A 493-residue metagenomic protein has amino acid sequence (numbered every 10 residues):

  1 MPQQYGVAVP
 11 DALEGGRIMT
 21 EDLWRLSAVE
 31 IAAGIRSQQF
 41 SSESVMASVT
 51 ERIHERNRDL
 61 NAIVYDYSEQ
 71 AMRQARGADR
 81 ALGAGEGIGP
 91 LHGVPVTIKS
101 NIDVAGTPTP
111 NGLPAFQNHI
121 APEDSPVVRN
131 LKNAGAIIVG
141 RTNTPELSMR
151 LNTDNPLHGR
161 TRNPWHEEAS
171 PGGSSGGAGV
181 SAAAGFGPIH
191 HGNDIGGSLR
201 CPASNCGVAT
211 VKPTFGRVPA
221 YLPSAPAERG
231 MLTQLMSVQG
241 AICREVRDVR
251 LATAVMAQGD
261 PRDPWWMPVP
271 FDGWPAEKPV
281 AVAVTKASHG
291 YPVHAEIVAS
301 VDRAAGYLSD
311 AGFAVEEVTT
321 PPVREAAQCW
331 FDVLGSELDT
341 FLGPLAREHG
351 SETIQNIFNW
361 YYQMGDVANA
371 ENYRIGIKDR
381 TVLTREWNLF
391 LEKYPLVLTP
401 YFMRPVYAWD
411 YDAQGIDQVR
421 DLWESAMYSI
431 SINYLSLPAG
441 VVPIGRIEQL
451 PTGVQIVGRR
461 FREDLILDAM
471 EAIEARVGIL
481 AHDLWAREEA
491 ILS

Functional and structural regions predicted by a protein language model:
M1-R73, D310-G312, H482-S493: An N-terminal boundary/leader segment
Q38, G93, N133, I137 (+5 more regions): Glycine-rich, small-residue loops and helix-cap segments that act as flexible hinges at active-site edges
S42-A47, R76-D79, A295-T319, L342-E352 (+3 more regions): Acyltransferase
V49, A71, V249, V282 (+4 more regions): Residue-level signal for inorganic ion chemistry
A81-L157: Acidic/His- and Gly-rich active-site-bordering loop/insert found across diverse amide/peptide-bond hydrolases
L91-N111, A276-T285, V333-N388, V441-P451: Short helix-loop capping/hinge segments that flank enzyme active sites or metal/cofactor-binding pockets
E123-T253, N433-Y434, P438-G453: Short glycine/serine-rich loop segments
K212-R303, P322, V477-S493: A short helix-breaking turn/cap at a secondary-structure junction
